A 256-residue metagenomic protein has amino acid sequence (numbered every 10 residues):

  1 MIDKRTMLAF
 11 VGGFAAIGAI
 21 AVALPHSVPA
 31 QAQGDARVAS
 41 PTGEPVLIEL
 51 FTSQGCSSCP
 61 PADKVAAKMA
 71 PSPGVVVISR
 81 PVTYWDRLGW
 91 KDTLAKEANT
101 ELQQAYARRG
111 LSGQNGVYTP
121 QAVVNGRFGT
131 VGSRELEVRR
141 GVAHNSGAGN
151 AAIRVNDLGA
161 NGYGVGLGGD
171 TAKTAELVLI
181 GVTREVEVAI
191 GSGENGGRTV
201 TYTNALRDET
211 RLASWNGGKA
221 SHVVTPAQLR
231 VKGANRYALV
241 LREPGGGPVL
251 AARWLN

Functional and structural regions predicted by a protein language model:
I2-L111: Active-site-proximal cofactor/substrate-binding loop regions of enzyme domains
G43-P45, S72-V75, V117-T119, T174 (+1 more regions): Extracytoplasmic
R80-T83, N125, L158: Short loop/turn motifs enriched for small/polar and acidic residues
T93-N115, R127-N256: Short, conserved sequence motifs used for protein processing/export or organelle targeting and for catalysis
A122: Ligand-binding face of N-terminal immunoglobulin V-set domains in extracellular IgSF glycoproteins
